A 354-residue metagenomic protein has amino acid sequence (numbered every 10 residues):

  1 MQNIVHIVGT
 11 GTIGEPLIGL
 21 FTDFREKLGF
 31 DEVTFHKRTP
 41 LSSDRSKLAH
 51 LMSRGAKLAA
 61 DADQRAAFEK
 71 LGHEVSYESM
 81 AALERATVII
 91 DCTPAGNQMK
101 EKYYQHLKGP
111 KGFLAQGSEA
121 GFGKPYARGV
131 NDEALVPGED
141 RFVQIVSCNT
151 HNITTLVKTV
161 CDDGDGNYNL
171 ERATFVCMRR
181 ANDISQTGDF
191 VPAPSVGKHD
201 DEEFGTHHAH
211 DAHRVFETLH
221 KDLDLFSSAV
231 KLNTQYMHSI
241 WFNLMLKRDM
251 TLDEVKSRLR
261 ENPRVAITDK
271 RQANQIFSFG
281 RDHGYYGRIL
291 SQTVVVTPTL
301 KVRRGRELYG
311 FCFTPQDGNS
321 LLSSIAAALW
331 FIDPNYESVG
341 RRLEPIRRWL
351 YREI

Functional and structural regions predicted by a protein language model:
M1-S185, W330, N335-L343: N-terminal Rossmann-like NAD(P) cofactor-binding subdomain of oxidoreductases, focused on the glycine-rich
G11, E15, S76, L83 (+5 more regions): Electropositive phosphate-/nucleotide-binding environments in soluble metabolic enzymes
P16-D23, K27-G72, S76, N169-R172 (+1 more regions): C-terminal substrate-binding/catalytic lobe of Rossmann-fold NAD(P)-dependent oxidoreductases
I90, K247, Q316: Glycine-/small-residue-rich active-site loops that bind phosphorylated ligands and cofactors
Q116, R281-Y285, L350: Alpha-helix boundary/capping detector
V143-H151, H199, T314-G318: Short, conserved micro-motifs enriched in small and acidic residues
Y286-I354: NAD(P)-dependent Rossmann-like dehydrogenase/reductase catalytic/cofactor-binding core
